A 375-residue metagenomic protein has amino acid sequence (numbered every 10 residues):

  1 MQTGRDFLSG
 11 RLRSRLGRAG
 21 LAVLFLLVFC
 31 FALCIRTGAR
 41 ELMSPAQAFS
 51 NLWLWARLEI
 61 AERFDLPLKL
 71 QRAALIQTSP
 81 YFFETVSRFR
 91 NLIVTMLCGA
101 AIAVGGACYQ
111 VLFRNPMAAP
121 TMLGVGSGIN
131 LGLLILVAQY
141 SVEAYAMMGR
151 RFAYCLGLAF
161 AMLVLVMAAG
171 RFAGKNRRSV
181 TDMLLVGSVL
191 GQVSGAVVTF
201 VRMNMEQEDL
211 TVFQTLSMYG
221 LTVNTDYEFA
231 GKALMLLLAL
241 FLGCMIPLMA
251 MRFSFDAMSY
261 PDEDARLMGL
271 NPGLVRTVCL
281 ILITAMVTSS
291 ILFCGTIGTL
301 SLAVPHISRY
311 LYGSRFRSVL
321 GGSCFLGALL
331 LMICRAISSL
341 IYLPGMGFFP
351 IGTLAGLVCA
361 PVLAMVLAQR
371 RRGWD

Functional and structural regions predicted by a protein language model:
Q2-D375: Alpha-helical transmembrane segments in inner-membrane proteins
